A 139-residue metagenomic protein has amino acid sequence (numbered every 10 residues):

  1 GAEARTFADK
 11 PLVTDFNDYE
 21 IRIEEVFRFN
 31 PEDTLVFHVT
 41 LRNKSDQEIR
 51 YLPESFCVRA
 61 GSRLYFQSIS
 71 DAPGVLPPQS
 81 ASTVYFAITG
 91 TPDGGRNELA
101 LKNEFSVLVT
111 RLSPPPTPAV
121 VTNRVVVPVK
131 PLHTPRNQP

Functional and structural regions predicted by a protein language model:
G1-T14: A eukaryote-biased signal for short, well-structured alpha-helical docking elements
F16-I21: N-terminal edge beta-strand
R22-D33, V75: Short, solvent-exposed beta-strand/turn "edge" segments of beta-rich domains on protein surfaces
L35-F37, S82: Structural beta-strand segments of beta-rich domains
V36, Q47-S55, G95-K102: Short, hydrophobic/aromatic beta-strand segments
L41-S45: Asparagine-centered strand-capping/turn motif at beta-strand->loop junctions
D46-I49, C57-S70: Short aromatic-acidic-glycine turn motif
R63-V121, V126-P139: Short, solvent-exposed, Trp/other aromatic-anchored flexible loops in extracytoplasmic proteins
